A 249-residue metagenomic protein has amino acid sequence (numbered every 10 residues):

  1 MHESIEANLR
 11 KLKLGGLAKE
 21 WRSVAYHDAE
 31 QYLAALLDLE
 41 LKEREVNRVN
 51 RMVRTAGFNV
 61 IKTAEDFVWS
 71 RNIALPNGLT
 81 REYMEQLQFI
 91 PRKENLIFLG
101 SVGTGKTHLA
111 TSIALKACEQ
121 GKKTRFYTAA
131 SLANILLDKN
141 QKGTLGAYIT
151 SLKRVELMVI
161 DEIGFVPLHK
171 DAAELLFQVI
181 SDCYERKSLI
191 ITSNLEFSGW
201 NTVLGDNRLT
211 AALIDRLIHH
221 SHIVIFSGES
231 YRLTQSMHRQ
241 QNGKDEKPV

Functional and structural regions predicted by a protein language model:
E6-V60: Interdomain "pre-motor" coupling segment immediately N-terminal to P-loop NTPase/helicase cores
K62-L87: N-terminal pre-Walker A segment at the start of P-loop NTPase domains
P91-I97: Pre-Walker A (Motif I) flank of P-loop NTPase domains
V102: The conserved Walker
K106: Conserved lysine of the Walker
L109, I113: Hydrophobic positions on the alpha1 helix immediately C-terminal to the Walker A/P-loop
A114-Y127, L137: Post-Walker A helix-loop "phosphate-sensing" segment adjacent to the P-loop in P-loop NTPases
K123, L132-R154, I163-V249: Replace "adjacent to P-loop NTPase cores in ATP/GTP-dependent enzymes" with "adjacent to NTP-binding cores
